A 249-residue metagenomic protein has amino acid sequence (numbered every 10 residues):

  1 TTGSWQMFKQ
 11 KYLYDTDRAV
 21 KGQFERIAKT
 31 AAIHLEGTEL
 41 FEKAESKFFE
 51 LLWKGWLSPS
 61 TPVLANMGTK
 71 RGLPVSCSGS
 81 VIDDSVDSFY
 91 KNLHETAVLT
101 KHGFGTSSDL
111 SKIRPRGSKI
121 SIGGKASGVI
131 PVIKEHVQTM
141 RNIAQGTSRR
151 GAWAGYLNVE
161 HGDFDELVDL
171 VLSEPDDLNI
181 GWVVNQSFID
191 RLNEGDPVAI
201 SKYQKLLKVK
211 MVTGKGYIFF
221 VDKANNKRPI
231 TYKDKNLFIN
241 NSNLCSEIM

Functional and structural regions predicted by a protein language model:
T1-M249: Extended catalytic cores of very large enzyme megasubunits
